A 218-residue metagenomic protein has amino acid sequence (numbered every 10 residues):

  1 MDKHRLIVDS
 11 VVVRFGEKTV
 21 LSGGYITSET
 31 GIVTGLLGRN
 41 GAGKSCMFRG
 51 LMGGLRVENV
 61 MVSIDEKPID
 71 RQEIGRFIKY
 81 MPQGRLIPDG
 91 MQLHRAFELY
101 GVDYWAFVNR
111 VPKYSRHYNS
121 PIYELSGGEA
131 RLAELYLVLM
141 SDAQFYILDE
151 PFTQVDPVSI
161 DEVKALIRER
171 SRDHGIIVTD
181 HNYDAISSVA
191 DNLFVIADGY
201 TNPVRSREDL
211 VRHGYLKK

Functional and structural regions predicted by a protein language model:
L6-V8, V20-G23: Conserved structural motif at the start of ABC-family nucleotide-binding domains
L37-R39: The feature captures the beta-strand-to-loop junction immediately N-terminal to the Walker
M52: Helix-to-loop junction immediately C-terminal to a conserved catalytic motif
Y80, G84, D89-W105: Q-loop/switch helix immediately C-terminal to the Walker
E150-P151: Walker B catalytic motif
N182-S188: Conserved H-loop
Y200-K218: Conserved beta-strand-loop-alpha-helix hinge in the C-terminal portion of ABC ATPase nucleotide-binding domains
